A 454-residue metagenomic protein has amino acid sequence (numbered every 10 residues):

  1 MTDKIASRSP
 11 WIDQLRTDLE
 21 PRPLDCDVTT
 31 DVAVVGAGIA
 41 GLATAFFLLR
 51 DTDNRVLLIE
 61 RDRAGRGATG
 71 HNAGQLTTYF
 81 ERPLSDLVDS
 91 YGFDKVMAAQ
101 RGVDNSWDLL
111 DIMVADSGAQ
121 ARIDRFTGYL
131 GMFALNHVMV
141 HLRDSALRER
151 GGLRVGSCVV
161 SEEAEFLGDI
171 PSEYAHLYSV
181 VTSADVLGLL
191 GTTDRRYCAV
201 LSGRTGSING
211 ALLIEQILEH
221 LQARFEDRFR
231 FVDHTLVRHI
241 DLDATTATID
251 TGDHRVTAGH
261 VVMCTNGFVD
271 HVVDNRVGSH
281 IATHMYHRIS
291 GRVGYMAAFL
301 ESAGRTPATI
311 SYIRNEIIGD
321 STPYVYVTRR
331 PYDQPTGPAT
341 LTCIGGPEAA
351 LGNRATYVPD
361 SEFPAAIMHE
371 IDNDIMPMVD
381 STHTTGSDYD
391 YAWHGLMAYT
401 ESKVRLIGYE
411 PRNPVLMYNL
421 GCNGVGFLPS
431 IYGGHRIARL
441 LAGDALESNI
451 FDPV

Functional and structural regions predicted by a protein language model:
M1-V32, R50-N54: Extreme N-terminal leader/targeting segments of oxidoreductases
R50-H71: Glycine-rich FAD pyrophosphate-binding loop
H71-G102: Glycine-rich active-site loop/strand segments that organize a redox cofactor
R82, D86, S117-F126, F133-L213: Flavin (FAD/FMN) cofactor-binding and adjacent substrate-gating region of FAD-dependent oxidoreductase domains
Q100-D104, M132-V140, A199-E219, V232 (+1 more regions): Short beta-strand to alpha-helix junction loop
R150-G151, V186-G259: Helical element adjacent to the flavin cofactor pocket in flavoenzyme catalytic cores
T251-T309: Central helical "cap/lid" subdomain
H284, R288-I289, A303-V415: Active-site lid/adjacent beta-loop-alpha segment flanking the redox-cofactor pocket in flavoenzymes
